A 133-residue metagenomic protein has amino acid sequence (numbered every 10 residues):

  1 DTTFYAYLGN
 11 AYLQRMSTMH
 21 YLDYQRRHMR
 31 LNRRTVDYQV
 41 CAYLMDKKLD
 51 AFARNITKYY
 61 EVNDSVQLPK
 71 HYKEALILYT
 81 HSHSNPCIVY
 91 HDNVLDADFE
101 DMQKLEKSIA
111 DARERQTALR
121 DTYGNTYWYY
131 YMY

Functional and structural regions predicted by a protein language model:
D1-Y133: Solvent-exposed soluble domains appended to multi-pass membrane proteins
